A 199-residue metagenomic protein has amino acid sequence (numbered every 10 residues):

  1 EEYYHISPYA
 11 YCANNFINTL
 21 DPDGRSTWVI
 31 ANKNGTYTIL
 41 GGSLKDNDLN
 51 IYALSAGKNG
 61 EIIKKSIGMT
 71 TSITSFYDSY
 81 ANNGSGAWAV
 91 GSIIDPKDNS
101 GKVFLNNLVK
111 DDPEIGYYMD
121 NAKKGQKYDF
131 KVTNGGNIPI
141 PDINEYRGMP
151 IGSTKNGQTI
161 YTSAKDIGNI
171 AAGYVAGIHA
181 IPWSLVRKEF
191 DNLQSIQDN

Functional and structural regions predicted by a protein language model:
E1-K64, T71-Y80: Short turn/helix-capping motifs enriched in Asx and small/polar residues
T27, T38, K45, G60-I63 (+9 more regions): Polar low-complexity intrinsically disordered regions enriched in Ser/Thr and small residues
N34-G35, L49, K58-E61, M69 (+5 more regions): Intrinsic-disorder/low-complexity loop/linker signature
L44-K45, N50, S55, A89-S100 (+3 more regions): Alpha-helix initiation/capping motif
N47, S72, S85, S100 (+3 more regions): Alpha-helix capping and helix-coil boundary motifs
M69-D112, Y117-Y118, K123-Q126: Acidic-aromatic/histidine active-site loop/patch
F104-N199: Catalytic toxin/effector domains delivered as secreted proteins or via bacterial secretion systems
